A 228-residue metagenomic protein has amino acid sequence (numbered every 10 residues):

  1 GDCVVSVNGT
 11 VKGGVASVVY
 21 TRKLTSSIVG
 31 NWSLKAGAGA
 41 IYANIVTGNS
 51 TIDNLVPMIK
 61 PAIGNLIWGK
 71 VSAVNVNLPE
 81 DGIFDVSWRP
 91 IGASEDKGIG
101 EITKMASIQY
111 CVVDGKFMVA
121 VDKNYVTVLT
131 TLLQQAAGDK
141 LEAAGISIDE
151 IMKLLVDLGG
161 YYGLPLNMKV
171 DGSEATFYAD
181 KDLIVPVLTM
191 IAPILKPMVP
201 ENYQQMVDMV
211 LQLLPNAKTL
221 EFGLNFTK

Functional and structural regions predicted by a protein language model:
G1-D2, G37-Y42, K60-Q205, K218-T227: Contiguous, well-ordered beta-strand patches that form the walls/edges of small beta-barrel/beta-sandwich domains
V5-V19: Extracellular interaction modules
A16-R22, F222-T227: Short, structured beta-strand segments at or near domain termini in extracellular proteins/domains
S17-S33: N-terminal helix-cap/turn-to-beta initiation motif at the start of protein domains
A36-D53: N-terminal Sec/ER secretory leader and immediately downstream segment of secreted/extracellular precursors
G48-N65: Short, flexible N-terminal segments of the mature chain
Q205-Q212: Predominantly the C-terminal beta-signal and adjacent terminal strand-loop region of outer-membrane beta-barrel
